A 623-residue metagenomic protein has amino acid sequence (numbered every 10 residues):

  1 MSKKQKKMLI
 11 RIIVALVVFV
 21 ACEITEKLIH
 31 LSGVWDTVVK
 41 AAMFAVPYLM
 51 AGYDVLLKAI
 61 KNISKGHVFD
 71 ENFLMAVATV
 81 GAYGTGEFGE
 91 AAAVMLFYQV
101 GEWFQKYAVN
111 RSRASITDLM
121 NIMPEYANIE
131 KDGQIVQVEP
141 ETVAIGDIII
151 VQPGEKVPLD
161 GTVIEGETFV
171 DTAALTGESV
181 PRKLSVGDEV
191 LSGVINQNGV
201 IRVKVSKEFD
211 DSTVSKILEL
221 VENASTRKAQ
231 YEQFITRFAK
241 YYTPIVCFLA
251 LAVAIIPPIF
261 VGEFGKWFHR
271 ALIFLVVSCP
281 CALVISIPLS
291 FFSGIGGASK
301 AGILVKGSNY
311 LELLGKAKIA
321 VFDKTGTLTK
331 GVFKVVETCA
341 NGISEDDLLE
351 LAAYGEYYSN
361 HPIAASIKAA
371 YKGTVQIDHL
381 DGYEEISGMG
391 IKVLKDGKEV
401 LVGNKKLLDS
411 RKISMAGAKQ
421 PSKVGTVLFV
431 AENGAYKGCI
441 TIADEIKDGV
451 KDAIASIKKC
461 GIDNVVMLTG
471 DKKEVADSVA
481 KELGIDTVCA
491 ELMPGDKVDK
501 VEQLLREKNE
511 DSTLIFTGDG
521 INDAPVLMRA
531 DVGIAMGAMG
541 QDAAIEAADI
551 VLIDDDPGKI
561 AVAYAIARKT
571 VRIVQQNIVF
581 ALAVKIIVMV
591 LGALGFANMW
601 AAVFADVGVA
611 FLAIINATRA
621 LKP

Functional and structural regions predicted by a protein language model:
M1-V14, T25, Y242: N-terminal membrane topogenic signal
L16-V17, Q233-F264, R270-F291, Q575-F604: Bilayer-spanning, highly hydrophobic alpha-helical transmembrane segments
V20, I24-D36, L56-N62, V80-T85 (+8 more regions): Membrane-embedded alpha-helical bundles of multi-pass transporters
E23, F44-E130, E141-I149, K156 (+5 more regions): Actuator/coupling domain of P-type ATPases
A59, E87, A108, A127 (+28 more regions): Residue-level signature of catalytic and energy-coupling elements of molecular machines, predominantly ATP/GTP-dependent
I60-D70, Y107-D118, L289-S308, T618-P623: Juxtamembrane helix-loop transition segments at the membrane interface in multi-pass membrane proteins
D70-M75, I116-K131, S299-K324: Membrane-cytosol interface motif
S308-V532, A565-R568: Cytosolic catalytic headpiece
